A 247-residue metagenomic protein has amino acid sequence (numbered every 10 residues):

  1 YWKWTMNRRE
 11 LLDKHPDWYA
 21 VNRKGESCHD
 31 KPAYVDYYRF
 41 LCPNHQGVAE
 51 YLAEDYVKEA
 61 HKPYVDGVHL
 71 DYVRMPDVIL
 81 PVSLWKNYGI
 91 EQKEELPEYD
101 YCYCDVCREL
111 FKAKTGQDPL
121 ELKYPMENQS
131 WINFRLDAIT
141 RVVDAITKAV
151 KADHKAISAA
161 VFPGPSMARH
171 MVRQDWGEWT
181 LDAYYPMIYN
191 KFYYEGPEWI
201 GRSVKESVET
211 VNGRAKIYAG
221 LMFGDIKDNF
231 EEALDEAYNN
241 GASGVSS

Functional and structural regions predicted by a protein language model:
Y1-P63: Active-site-adjacent "subsite" loops/lids of carbohydrate-active enzymes
Y1-W2, D66-D71, I157-A159, Y184-P186 (+2 more regions): Hydrophobic faces of well-ordered beta-strands that scaffold small-molecule active sites in alpha/beta enzyme cores
K3-N7, L70-M75, F162-G164, Y189-K191 (+2 more regions): Active-site beta-loop-alpha junctions enriched in small/polar residues
M6-Y34, Y72-E121: Aromatic- and acidic-residue-enriched segments that line the glycan-binding/catalytic groove of carbohydrate-active
L52, E59, V68-D71, V150 (+3 more regions): Conserved, mostly hydrophobic/aromatic
K62-P63, W179, N240: Structural motif
P97-A233: Glycoside hydrolase catalytic-domain groove-lining segments
D228-S247: Aromatic-rich peripheral "rim/lid" segments of glycoside hydrolase catalytic domains that contact and position glycan
